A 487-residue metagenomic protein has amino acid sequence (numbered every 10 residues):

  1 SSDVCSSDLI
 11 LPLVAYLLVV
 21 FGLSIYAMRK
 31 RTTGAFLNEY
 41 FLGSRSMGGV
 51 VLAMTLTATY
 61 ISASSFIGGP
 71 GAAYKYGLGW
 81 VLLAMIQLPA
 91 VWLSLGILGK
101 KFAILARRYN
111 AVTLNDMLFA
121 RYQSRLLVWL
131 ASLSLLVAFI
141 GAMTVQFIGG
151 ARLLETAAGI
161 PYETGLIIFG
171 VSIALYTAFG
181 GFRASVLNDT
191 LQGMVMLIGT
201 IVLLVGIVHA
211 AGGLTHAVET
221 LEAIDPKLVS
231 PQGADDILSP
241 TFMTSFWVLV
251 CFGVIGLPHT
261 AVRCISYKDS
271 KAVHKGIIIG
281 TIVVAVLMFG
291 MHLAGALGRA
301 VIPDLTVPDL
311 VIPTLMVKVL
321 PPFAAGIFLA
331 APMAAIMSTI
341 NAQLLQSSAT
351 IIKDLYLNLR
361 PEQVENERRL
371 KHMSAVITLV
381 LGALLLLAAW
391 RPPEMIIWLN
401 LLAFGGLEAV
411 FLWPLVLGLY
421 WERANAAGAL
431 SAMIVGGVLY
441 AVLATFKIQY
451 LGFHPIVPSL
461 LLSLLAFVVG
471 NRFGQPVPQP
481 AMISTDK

Functional and structural regions predicted by a protein language model:
S2-K487: Membrane-embedded helix-loop-helix hairpins and adjacent transmembrane boundary segments in multi-pass transporters
